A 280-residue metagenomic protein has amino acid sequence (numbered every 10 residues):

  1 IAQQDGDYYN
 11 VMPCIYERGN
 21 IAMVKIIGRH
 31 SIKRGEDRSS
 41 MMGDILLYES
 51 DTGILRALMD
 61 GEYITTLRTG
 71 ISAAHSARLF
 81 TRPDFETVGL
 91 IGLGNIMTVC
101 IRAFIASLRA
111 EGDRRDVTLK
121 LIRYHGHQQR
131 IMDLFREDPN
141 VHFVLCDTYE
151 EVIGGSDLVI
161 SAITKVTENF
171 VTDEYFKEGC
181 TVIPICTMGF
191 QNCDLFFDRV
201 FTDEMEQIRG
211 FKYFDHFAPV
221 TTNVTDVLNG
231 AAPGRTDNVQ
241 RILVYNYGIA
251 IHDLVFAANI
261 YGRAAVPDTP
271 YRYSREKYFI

Functional and structural regions predicted by a protein language model:
I1-T66, A74, D84, T222 (+3 more regions): N-terminal ligand-binding/catalytic initiation module
A73, D84-S107, I122-H127: Glycine-rich adenosine-cofactor-binding loop
F80-T87, K177-E178: Short helix-loop-beta connector
S107-F135: NAD(P)-binding Rossmann-fold cofactor-contacting core
V141-D215: Rossmann-like adenosine-cofactor binding region
C193-I280: Adenosine-phosphate binding glycine-rich loop
